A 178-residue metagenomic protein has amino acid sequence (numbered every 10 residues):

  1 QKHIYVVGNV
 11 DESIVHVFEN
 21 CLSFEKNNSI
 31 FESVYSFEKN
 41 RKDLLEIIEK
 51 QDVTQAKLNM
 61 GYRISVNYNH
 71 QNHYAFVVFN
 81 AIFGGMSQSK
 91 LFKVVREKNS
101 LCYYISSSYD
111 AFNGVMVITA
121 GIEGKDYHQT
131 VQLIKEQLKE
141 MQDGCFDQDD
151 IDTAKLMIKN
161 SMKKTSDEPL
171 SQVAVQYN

Functional and structural regions predicted by a protein language model:
Q1-F31, N67, A75, E97-N178: Charge-rich, well-structured scaffold segments of protease-associated domains
S29-K90: His/Glu-based metal-binding/catalytic segments typifying zinc-dependent metallopeptidases
K90-V94, K98: Short amphipathic alpha-helix segments
